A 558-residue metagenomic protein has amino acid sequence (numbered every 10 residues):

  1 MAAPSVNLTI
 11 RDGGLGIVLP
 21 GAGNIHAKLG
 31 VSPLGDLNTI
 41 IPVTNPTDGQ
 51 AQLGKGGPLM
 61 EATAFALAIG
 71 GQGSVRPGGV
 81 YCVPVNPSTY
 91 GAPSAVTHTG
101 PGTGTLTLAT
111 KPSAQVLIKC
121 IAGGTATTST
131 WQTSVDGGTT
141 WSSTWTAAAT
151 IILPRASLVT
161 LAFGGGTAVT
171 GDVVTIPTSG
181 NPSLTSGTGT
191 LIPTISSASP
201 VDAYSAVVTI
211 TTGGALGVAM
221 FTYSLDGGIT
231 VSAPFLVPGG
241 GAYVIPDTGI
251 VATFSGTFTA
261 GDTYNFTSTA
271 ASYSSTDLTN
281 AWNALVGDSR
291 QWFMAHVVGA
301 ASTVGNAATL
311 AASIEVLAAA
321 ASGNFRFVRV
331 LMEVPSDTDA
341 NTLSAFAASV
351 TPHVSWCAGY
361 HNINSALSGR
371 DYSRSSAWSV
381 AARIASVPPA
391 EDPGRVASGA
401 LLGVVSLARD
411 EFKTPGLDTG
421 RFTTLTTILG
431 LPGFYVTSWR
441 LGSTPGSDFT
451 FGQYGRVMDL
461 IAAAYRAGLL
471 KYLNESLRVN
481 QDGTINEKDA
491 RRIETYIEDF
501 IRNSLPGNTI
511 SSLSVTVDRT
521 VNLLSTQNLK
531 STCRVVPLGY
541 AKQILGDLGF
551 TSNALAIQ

Functional and structural regions predicted by a protein language model:
M1-I25, L34-G35, P46-V354, Y360: Polar low-complexity, Ser/Thr/Gly/Ala/Asp/Asn-rich disordered segments used for subunit assembly and tip/surface
A2-T9, P20, I25-G35, I41-T44 (+7 more regions): A glycine- and small-residue-enriched flexible loop/hinge signal that marks low-structured segments
A114-V116, D172, Y204-A206, A219 (+6 more regions): Structural beta-strand/beta-sheet cores of well-ordered domains, especially the beta-sheet scaffolds that support
S129-T133, L153, V218-L225, A252 (+5 more regions): Generic recognition of long tandem-repeat/solenoid scaffolds
P182-T185, Y465-L469, L473, I501-N508: Alpha-helix capping/termination and helix-coil
I485-R534: C-terminal structured domain segments
V521-Q558: C-terminal edge-of-domain segments
